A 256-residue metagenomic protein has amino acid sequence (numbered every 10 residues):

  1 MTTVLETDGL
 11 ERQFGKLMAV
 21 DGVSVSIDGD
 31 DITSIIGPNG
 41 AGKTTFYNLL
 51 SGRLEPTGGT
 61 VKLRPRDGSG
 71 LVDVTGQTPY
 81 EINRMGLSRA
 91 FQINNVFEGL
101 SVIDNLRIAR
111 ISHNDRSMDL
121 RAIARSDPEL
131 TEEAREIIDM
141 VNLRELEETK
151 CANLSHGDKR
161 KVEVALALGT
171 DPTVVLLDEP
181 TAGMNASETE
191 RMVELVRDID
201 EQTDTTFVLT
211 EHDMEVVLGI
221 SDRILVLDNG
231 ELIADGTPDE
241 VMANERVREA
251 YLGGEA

Functional and structural regions predicted by a protein language model:
T2-A256: Glycine-rich phosphate-binding loops of nucleotide-dependent enzymes
